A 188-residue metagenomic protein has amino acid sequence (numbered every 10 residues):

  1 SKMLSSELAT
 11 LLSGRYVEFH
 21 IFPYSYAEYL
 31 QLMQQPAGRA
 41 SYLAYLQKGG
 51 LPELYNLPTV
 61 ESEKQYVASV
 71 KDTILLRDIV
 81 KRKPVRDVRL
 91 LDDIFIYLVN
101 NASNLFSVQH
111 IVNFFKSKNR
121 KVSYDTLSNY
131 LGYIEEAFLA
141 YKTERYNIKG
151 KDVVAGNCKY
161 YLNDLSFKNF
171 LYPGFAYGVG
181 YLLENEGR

Functional and structural regions predicted by a protein language model:
S1-L8, I134: Sensor-1/coupling segment of RecA-like P-loop NTPase cores
S5-L105: Interdomain motor-coupling "hinge/lid" segment immediately C-terminal to the ATP-binding subdomain of NTP-driven enzymes
V60-R188: Accessory nucleic acid-recognition modules appended to NTPase machines
